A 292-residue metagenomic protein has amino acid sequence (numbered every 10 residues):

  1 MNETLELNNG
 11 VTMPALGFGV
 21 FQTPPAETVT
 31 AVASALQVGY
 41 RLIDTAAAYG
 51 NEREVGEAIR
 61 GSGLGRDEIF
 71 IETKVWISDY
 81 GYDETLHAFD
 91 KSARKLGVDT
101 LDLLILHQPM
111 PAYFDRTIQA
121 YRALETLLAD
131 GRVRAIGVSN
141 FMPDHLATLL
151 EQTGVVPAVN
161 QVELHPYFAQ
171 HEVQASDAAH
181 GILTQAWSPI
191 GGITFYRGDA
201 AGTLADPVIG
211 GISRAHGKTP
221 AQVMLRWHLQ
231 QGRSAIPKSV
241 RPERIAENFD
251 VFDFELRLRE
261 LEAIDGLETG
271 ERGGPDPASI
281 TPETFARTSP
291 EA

Functional and structural regions predicted by a protein language model:
M1-I69, Q119, A123, I190-I193 (+1 more regions): N-terminal binding-site loop/beta-alpha segment at the start of enzyme catalytic domains that lines or forms
N8, T85-L106, T126-D130, Q152: CE4/NodB-like, metal-dependent polysaccharide N-deacetylase domain that modifies extracellular/periplasmic N-acetylated
M13-G17, R41-L42, E68-K74, T100-I105 (+4 more regions): Structural preference for beta-strand elements that scaffold enzyme active sites
P14-A26, K74-D83, A112-Y113: Active-site mouth loops of central-metabolism enzymes
T23-A35, G81-L96, T117, D144-A147: Short, acidic/polar
R60, L86-L96, H171-A178: Short amphipathic alpha-helices and their capping/turn segments at secondary-structure boundaries
F70-L86, L96, L104-M110: Structural motif corresponding to the early beta-alpha repeats
P109-A292: Beta/alpha (TIM)-barrel catalytic core signal, keyed to glycine-rich beta->alpha loops juxtaposed to Asp/Glu that bind
